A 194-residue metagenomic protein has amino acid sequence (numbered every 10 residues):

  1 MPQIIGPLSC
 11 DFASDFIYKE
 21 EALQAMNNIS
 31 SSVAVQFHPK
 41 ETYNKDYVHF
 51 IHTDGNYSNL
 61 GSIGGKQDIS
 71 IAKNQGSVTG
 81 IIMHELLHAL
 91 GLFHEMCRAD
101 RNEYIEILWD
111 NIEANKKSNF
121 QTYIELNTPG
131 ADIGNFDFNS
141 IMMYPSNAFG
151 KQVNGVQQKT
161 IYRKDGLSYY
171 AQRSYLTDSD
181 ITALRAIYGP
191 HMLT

Functional and structural regions predicted by a protein language model:
M1-T194: Zinc-dependent metalloendopeptidases
